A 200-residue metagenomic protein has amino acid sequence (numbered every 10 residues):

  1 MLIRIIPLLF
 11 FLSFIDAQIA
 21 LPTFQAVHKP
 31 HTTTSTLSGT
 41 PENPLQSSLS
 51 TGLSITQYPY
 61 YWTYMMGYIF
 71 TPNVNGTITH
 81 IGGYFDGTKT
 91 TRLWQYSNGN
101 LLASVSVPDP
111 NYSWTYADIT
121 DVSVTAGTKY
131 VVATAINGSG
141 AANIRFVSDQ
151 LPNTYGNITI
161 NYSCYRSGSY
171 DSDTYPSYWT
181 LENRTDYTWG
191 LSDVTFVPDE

Functional and structural regions predicted by a protein language model:
R4-S13: Sec-dependent N-terminal signal peptides
F24-S97, A135-E200: Beta-sheet-rich sandwich/jelly-roll-like modules and their strand-loop junctions
N100-N111: Solvent-exposed serine/threonine-rich low-complexity stretches and specific carbohydrate-binding patches
Y112-W114, G127: Solvent-exposed, conformationally flexible loop/turn segments
W114-D121: Exposed aromatic-hydrophobic patches
V122-T134: Noncatalytic modules at the cell exterior or secretory-pathway interfaces, chiefly beta-strand-rich lectin/adhesion
